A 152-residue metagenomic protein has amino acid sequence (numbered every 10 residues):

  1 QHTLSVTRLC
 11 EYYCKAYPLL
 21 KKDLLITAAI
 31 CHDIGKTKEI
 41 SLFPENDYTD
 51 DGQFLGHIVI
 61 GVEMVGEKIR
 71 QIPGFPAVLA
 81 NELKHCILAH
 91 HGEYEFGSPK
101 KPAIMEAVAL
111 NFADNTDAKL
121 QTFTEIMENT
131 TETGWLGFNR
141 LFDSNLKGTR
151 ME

Functional and structural regions predicted by a protein language model:
Q1-R8, I34: All-alpha helical catalytic cores of prenyl diphosphate-utilizing isoprenoid enzymes
Y12-N129: Divalent metal-dependent catalytic cores for phosphoryl transfer on phosphate-bearing substrates
N111, E128, G137-R140, M151-E152: N-terminal intrinsically disordered, cationic/polar leader segments that include organellar targeting peptides
D117, W135-F138, L146: C-terminal membrane module of polytopic membrane proteins
T131-T133: C-terminal functional modules
